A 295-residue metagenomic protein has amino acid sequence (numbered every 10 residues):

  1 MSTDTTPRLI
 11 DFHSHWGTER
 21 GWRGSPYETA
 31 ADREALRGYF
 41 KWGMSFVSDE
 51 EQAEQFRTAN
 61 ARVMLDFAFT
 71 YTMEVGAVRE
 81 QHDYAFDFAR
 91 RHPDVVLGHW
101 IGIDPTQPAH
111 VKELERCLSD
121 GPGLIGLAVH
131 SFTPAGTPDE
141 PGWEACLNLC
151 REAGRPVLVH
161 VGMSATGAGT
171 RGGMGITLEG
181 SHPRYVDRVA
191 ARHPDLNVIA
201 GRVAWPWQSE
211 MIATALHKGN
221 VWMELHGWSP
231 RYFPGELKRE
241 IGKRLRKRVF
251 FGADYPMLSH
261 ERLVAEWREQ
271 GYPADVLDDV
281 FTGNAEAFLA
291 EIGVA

Functional and structural regions predicted by a protein language model:
M1-H15, E19-T58, V63, L245-F250 (+1 more regions): Mid-to-C-terminal alpha-helical segments outside catalytic/metal-binding sites
H13, A85, C117, C150 (+5 more regions): Conserved, mostly hydrophobic/aromatic
G17-R20, Y71-E74, P105-A109, M163-G167 (+3 more regions): Active-site environment of divalent metal-dependent phosphoester hydrolases
R20-P26, E113, G169-G172, M211-A213 (+3 more regions): Short aromatic-enriched loop/helix-cap "lid" or pocket-rim segments at secondary-structure transitions that line
P26-E28, K41, E74-G76, G167-G180: Short, flexible/disordered intra-domain loops and linkers
V47-A53, H82-F86, H110-L114, P183-V186 (+2 more regions): Alpha-helical scaffolding within the catalytic cores of extracellular/periplasmic polymer-degrading hydrolases
R62-L65, T72-G167, A295: Active-site gating/metal-coordination segments in enzymes
G121-G126, A135-F250: Catalytic pocket-lining loop regions of alpha/beta-barrel enzymes, especially the amidohydrolase/enolase/GH5 lineages
